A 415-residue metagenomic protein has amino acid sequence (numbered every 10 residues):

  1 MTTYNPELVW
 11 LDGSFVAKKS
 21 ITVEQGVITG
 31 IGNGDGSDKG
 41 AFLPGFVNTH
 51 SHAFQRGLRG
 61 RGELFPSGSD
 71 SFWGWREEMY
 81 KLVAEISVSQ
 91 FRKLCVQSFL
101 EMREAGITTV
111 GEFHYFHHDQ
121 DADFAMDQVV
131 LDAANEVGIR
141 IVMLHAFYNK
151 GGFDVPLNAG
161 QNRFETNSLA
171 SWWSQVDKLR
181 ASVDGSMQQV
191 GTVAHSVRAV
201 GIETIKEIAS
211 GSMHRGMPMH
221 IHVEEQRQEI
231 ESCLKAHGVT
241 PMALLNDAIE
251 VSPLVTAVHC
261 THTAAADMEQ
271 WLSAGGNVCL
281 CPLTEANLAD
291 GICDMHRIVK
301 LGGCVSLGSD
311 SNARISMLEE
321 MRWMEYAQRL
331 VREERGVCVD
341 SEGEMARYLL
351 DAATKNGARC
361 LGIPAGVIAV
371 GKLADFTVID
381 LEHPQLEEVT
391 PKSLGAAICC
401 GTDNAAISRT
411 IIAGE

Functional and structural regions predicted by a protein language model:
M1-G34, A41-F42: N-terminal metal-binding scaffold of metallo-dependent hydrolase/deaminase domains
P44-R56, P218-R227: Histidine-centered catalytic micro-motifs
G57-F91, A122, K150-A170, R227-S252 (+2 more regions): Active-site gating loops and adjacent loop-to-helix segments of metal-dependent hydrolytic enzymes
R61-R140, S171-G185: Alpha-helical scaffold segments that flank or form the walls of functional sites
D119-C260: Metal-coordinating catalytic core of metallo-dependent amide/deamination hydrolases
R227-V239, D267-L272, A289-I298, A313-R332: Histidine/acidic-residue-rich catalytic or RNA/ligand-binding cores of hydrolases and nuclease-related proteins
D247-E250, H296-H383: His/Asp/Glu-enriched, well-ordered alpha-helical/loop segment that forms or immediately abuts the divalent-metal
L373-E415: C-terminal cap of metal-dependent C-N hydrolases
